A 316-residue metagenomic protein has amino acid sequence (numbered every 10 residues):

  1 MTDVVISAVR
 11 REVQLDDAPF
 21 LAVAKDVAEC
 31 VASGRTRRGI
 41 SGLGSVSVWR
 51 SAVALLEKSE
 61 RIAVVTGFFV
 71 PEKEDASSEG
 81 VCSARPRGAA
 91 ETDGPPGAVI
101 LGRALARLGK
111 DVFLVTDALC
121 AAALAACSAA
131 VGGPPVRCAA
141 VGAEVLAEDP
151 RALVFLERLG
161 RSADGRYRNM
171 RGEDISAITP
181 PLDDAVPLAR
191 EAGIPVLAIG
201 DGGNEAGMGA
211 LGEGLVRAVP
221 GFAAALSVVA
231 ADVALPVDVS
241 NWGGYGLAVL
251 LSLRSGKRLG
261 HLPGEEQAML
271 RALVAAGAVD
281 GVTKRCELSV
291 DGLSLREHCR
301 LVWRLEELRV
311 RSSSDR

Functional and structural regions predicted by a protein language model:
M1-R61, T66-V70, A76: Positively charged, low-complexity intrinsically disordered leader regions
A76-S77, C82, P86-P95, A152-L153 (+1 more regions): Conserved mixed alpha/beta catalytic, RNA-binding, or beta-rich assembly cores of soluble enzyme, regulatory
G88-G109: Histidine-anchored nucleotide/phosphate-binding helix
K110-L119: Short internal beta-strands
L119-V131: Beta-rich nucleic-acid/ligand-interaction surfaces
S128-A152: A glycine-rich helix N-cap at a beta->alpha junction
E205-R316: C-terminal functional extensions of proteins
